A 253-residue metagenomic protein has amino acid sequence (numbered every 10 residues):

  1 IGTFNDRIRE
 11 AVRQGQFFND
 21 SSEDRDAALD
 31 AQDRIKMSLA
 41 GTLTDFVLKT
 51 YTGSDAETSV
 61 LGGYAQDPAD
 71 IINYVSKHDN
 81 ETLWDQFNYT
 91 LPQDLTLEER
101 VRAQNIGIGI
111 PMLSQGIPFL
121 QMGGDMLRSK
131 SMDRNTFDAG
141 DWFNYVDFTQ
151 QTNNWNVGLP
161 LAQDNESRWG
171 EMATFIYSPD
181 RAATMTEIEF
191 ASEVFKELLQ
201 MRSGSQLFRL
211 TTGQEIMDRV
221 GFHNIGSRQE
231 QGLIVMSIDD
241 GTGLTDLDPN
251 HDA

Functional and structural regions predicted by a protein language model:
I1-T44: Polar, glycine-rich mid-to-C-terminal structural blocks that act as macromolecule-binding/assembly scaffolds
K36, A40-S59, S237-G241: A Trp-anchored, charged/polar loop motif used as the substrate-binding/catalytic surface of acyl/ester-handling
S59, G63-D252: Loop/helix patches that line or flank the sugar-binding groove of alpha-linked glycan CAZymes
